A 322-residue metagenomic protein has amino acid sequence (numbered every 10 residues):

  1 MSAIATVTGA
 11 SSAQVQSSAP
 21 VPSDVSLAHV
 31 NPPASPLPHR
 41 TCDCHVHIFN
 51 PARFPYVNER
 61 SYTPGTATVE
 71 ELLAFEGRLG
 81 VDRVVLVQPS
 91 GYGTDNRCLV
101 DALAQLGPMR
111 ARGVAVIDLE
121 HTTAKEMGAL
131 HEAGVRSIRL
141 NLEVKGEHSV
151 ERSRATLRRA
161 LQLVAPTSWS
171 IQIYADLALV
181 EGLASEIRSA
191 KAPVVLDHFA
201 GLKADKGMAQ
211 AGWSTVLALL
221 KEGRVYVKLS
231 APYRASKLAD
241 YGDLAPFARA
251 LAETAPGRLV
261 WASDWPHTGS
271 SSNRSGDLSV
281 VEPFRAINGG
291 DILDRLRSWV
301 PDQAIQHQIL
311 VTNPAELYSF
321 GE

Functional and structural regions predicted by a protein language model:
M1-V15: N-terminal export signals
Q16-T94, S279: An N-terminally biased module of ancient metal coordination in phosphate/nucleic-acid-related enzymes
V21-N31, A209-E322: H/E-rich (His + Asp/Glu) clusters that bind or coordinate divalent metals
P22-V25, G93-A178, S185-R188, K221 (+1 more regions): Active-site gating/metal-coordination segments in enzymes
T41-V46, V84-V87, A111-A115, I138-L140 (+4 more regions): Hydrophobic faces of well-ordered beta-strands that scaffold small-molecule active sites in alpha/beta enzyme cores
H45, E76, L99, L130 (+7 more regions): Conserved, mostly hydrophobic/aromatic
F49-D82, A133-K145, K191-P193, G223-Y226 (+1 more regions): Active-site gating loops and adjacent loop-to-helix segments of metal-dependent hydrolytic enzymes
H121, S170-V180, G201-Q210, Y233-F247: Active-site glycine- and acidic-residue-rich loops that bind and position anionic ligands or nucleotide-like cofactors
